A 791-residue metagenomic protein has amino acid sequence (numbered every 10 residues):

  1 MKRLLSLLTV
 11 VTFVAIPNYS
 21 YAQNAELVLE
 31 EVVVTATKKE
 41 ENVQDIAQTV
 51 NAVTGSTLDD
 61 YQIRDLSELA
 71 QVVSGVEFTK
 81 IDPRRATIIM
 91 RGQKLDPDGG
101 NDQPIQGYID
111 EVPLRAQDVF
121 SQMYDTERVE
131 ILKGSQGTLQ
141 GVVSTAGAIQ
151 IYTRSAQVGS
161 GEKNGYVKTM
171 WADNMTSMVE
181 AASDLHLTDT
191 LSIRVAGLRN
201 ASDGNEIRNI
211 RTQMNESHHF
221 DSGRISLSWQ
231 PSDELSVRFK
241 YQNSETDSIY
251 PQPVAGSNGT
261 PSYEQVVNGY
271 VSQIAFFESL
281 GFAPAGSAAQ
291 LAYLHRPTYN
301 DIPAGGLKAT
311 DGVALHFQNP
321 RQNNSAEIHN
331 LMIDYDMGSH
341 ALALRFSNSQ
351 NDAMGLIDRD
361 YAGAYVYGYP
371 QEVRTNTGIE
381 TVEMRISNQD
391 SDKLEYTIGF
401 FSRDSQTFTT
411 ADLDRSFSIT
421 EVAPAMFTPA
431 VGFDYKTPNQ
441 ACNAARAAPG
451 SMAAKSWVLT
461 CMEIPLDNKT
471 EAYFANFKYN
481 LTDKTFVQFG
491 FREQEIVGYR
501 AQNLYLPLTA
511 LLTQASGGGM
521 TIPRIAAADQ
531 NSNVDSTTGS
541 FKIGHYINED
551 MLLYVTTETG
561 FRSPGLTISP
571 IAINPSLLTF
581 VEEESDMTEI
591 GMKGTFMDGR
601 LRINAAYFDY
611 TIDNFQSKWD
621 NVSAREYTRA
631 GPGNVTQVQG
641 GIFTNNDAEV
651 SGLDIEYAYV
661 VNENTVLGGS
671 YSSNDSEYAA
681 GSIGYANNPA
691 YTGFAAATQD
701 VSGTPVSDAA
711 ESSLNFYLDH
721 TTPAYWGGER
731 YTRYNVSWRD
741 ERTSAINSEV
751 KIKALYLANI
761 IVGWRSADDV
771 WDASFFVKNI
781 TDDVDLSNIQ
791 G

Functional and structural regions predicted by a protein language model:
L27-V158, I590: Acidic, small-polar-rich N-terminal luminal/periplasmic segments of exported/outer-membrane proteins
Q103-P104, Y124-E127, K133, T138-G223 (+5 more regions): Outer-membrane beta-barrel translocator/receptor signature
I207-M214, P251-A314, D358-Q371, D412-E463 (+5 more regions): Solvent-exposed loop segments that connect transmembrane elements
T212, H218-T397, R403-S405, R602-N604: Outer-membrane beta-barrel domain signature, strongest for Gram-negative TonB-dependent receptors and also present
S228-S232, I386-Q389, E395-R403, I464-I612 (+1 more regions): Structural signature of Gram-negative outer-membrane beta-barrels, strongest in the C-terminal barrel of TonB-dependent
M332-M337, A341-S347, D352-I357, Y546-R562 (+5 more regions): Membrane-embedded beta-barrel scaffold of Gram-negative outer-membrane proteins
Q389, E395-Y396, N480-V487, A606-T611 (+1 more regions): Gram-negative outer-membrane beta-barrel transporters
K618, L667, N735-A745, W764-G791: C-terminal beta-signal and adjacent terminal beta-strands/loops of Gram-negative outer-membrane beta-barrel proteins
